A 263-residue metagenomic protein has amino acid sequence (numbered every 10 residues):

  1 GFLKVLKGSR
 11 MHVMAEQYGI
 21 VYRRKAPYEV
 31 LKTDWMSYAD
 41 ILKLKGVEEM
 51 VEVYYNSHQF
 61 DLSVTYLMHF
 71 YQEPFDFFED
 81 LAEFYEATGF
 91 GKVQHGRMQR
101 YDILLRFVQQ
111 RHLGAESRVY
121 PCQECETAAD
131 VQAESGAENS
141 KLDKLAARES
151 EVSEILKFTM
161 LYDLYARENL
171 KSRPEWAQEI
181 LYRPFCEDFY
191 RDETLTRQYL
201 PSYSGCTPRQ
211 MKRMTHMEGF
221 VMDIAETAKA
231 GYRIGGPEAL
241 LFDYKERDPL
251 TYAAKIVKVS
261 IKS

Functional and structural regions predicted by a protein language model:
G1-F75, A228, A254: A structural motif corresponding to the C-terminal lobe/cap of the Radical SAM core domain
E49-S263: Radical SAM enzyme core and accessory elements
